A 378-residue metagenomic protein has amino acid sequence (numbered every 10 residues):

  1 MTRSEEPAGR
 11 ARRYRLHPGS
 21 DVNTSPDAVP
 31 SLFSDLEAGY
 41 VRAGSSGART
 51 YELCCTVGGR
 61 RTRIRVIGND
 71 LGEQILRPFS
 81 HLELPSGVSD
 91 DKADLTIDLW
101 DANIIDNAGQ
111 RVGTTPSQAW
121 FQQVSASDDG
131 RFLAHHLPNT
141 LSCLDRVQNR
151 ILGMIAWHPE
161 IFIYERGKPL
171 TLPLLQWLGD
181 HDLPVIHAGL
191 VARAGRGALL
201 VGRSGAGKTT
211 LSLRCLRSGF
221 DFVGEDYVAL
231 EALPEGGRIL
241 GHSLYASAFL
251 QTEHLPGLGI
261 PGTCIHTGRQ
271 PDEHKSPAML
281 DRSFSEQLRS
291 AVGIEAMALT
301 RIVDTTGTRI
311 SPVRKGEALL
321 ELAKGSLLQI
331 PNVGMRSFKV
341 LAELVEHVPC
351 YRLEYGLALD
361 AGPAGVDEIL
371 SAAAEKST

Functional and structural regions predicted by a protein language model:
T2, A8-A11: Ala/Thr-enriched low-complexity intrinsically disordered regions
T2-R3, P18: Exposed, low-complexity/repetitive linear segments and helix-based recognition motifs, biased toward charged/polar
R3-S4, T24: N-terminal leader/targeting segments
R10-S204, R217-S218, V228-T378: A noncatalytic interaction/capping subdomain that flanks phosphate/NTP-handling catalytic cores
K208: Conserved lysine of the Walker
L211-S212: Post-Walker A alpha-helix
D221: Residue-level detector of anion-binding/catalytic polar loops
E225: Active-site flanking residues adjacent to catalytic metal/cofactor-binding acidic residues
